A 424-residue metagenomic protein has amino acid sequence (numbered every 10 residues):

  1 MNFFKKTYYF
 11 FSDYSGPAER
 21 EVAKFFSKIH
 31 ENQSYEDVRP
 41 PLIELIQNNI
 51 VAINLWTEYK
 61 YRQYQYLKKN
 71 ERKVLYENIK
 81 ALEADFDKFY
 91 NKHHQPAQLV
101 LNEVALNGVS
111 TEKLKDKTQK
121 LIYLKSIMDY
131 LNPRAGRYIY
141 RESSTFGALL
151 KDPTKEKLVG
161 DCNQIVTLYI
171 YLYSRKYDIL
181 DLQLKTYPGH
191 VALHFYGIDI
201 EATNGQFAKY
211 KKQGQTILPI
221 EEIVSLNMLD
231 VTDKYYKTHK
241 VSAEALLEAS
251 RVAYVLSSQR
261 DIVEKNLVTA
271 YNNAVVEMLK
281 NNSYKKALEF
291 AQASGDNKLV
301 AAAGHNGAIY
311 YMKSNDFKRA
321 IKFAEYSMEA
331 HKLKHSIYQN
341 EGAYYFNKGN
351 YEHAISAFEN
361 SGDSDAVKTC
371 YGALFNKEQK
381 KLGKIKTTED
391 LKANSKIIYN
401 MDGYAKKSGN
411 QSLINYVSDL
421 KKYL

Functional and structural regions predicted by a protein language model:
M1-L424: A structural boundary/capping signal
